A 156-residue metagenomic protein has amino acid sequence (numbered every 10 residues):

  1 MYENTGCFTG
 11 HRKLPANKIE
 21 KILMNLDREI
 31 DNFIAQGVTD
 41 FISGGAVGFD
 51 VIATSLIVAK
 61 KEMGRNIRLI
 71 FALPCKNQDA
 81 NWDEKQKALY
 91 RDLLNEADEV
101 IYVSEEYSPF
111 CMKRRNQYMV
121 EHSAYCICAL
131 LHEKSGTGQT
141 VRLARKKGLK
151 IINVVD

Functional and structural regions predicted by a protein language model:
M1-D156: Acidic/glycine-enriched connector segments
